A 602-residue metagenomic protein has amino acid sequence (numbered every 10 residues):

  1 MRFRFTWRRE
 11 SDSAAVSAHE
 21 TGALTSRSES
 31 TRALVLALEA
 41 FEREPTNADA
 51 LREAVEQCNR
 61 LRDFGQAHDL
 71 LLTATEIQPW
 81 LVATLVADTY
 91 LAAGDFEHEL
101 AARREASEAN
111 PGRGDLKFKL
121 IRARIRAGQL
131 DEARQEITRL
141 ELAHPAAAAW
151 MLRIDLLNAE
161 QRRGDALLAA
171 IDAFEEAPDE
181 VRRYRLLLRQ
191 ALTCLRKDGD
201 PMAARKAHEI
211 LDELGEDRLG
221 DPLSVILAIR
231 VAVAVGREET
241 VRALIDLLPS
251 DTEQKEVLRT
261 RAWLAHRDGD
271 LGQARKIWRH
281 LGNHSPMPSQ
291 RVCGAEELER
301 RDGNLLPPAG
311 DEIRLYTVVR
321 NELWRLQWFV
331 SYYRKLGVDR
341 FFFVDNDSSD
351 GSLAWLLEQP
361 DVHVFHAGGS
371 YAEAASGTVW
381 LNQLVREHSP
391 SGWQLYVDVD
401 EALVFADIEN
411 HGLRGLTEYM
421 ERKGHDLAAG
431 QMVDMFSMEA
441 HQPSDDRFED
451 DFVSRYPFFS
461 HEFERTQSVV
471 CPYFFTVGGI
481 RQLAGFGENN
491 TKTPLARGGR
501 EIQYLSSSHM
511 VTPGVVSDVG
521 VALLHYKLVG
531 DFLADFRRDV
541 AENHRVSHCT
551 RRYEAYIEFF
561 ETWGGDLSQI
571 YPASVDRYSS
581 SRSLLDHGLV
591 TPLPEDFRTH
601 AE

Functional and structural regions predicted by a protein language model:
A15, D49, L81-T84, D115 (+4 more regions): Start-of-helix register in tetratricopeptide repeats
S26, R60, A92, R126 (+4 more regions): Register position in tetratricopeptide repeats
P45, I77-P79, P111, H144-P145 (+4 more regions): Short coil turns that delineate tetratricopeptide repeat
R279, N283-Q327: N-proximal low-complexity "stem/linker" segments adjacent to membrane-targeting elements
L353-Y396, V404-E409: Active-site-proximal specificity loops/subdomain of glycosyltransferases
G377, F405-E602: Catalytic-site signature of metal-activated, phosphate-bearing donor transferases, centered on the GT-A/GT-A-like
